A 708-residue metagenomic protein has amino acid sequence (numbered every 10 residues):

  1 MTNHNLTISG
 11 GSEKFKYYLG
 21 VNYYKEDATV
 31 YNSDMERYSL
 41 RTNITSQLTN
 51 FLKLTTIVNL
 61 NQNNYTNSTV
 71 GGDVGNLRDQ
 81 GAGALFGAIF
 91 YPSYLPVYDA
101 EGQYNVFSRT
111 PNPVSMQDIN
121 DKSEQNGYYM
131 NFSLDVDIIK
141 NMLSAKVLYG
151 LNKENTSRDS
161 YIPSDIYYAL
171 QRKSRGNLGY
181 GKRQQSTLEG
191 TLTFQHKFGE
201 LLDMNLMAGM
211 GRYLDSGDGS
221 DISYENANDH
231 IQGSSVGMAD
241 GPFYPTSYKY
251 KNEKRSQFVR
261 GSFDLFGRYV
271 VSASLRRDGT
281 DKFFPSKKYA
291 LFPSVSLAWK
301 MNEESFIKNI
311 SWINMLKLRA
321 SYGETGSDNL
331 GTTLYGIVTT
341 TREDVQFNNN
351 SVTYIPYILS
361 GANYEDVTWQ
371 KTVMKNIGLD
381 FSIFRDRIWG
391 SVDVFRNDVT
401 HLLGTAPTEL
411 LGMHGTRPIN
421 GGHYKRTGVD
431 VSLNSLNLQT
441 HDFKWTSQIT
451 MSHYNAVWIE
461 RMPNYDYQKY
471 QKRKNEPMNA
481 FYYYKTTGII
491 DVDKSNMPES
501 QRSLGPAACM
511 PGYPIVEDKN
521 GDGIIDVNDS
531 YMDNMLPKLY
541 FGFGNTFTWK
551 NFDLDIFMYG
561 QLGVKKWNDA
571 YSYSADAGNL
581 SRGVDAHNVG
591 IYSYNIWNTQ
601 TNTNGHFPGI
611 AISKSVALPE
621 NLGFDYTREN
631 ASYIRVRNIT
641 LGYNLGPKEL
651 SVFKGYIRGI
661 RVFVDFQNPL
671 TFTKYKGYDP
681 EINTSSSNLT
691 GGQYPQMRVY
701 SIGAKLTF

Functional and structural regions predicted by a protein language model:
M1, S223, L334, I419 (+4 more regions): Conserved small-residue
M1-S9, E13, P163, A169-R268 (+6 more regions): Outer-membrane beta-barrel transmembrane domain signature of Gram-negative proteins, especially the mid-to-C-terminal
T2-N22, E26-S33, S39-T110, M116-G127 (+7 more regions): Flexible loop and strand-edge segments within Gram-negative outer membrane beta-barrel domains
S12-K14, Y23-D27, L60-N64, L151-S157 (+14 more regions): Transmembrane beta-strands of outer-membrane beta-barrel pores
G75-V114, D159-G176, D218-P245, Y335-A362 (+5 more regions): Surface-exposed loop/turn segments flanking beta-strands in extracellular/periplasmic regions
N112-I119, M238-F258, Q346-W389, R417-T440 (+3 more regions): Outer-membrane beta-barrel signature, preferentially recognizing the C-terminal barrel domain of Gram-negative
G241, T280, Q561-R661: Extracytoplasmic gating/loop element in the C-terminal half of outer-membrane beta-barrel translocons and assembly
T340, G421-G428, K469-D491, S495 (+4 more regions): C-terminal beta-signal and terminal closure region of outer-membrane beta-barrel proteins
